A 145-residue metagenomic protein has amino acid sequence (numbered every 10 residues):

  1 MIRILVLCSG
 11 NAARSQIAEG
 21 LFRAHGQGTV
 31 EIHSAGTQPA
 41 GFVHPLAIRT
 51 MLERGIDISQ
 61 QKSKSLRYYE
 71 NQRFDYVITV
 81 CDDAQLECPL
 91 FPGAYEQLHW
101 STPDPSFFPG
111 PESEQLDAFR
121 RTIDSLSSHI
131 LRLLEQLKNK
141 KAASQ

Functional and structural regions predicted by a protein language model:
M1-Y68: Conserved active-site segments centered on acidic
G10-A12, D82-Q85: Short glycine-rich anion-binding loops that position phosphate/pyrophosphate groups of nucleotides and phosphorylated
I17, G26, V30, I58 (+5 more regions): Generic alpha-helical hydrophobic packing signal
G36, C81, S101-P103: Residues at the C-termini of beta-strands that transition into short coil/loop
G55-Q61, D83-P92: Short, Lys/Arg-enriched charge-dense amphipathic segments
N71-R73: Alpha-helix C-terminal capping/helix-to-coil transition sites in glycosyltransferase folds
Q85-Q145: Phosphate-binding/catalytic loops
